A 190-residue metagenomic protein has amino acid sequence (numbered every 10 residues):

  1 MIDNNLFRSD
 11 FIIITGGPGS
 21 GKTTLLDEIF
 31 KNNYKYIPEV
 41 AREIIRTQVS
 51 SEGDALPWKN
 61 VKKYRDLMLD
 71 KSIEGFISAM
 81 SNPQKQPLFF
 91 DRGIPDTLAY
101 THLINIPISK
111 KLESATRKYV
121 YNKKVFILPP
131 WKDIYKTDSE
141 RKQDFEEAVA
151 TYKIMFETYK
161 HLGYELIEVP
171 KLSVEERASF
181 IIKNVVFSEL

Functional and structural regions predicted by a protein language model:
M1-S9: Phosphate-binding P-loop
I14: Hydrophobic anchor at the beta1->P-loop junction of P-loop NTPases
G17, I29: P-loop (Walker A) phosphate-binding loop of NTP-binding proteins
G21: Conserved glycine(s) of the Walker
L25-L26: Post-Walker A alpha-helix
F30-K71: Conserved substrate/cofactor phosphate-moiety recognition/catalytic segment in nucleotide-dependent phosphotransferases
R65-V120: Glycine-rich phosphate-binding loop used to anchor ATP phosphates in small-molecule kinases, encompassing both
N105-L172: A glycine- and Lys/Arg-enriched "phosphate-lid" helix/loop adjacent to the NTP-binding pocket of small-molecule kinases
